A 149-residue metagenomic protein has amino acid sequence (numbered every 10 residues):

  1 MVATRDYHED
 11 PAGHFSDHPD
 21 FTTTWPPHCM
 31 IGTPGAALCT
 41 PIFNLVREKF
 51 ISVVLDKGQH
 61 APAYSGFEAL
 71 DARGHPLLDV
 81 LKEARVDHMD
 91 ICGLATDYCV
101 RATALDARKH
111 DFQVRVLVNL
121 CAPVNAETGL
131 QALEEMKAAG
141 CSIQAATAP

Functional and structural regions predicted by a protein language model:
V2-H88: Active-site alpha/beta core segments
D6, K57, L94-T96, N119: Cofactor-binding loop segments of dinucleotide-utilizing enzymes, especially the Rossmann-like FAD- and NAD(P)+-binding
P27, G35-F50, A126-P149: Structural recognition of alpha->loop->beta junctions
F50, D111-Q113: A short helix->loop->beta-strand "cap" motif at the edges of active sites that frequently abuts
D90-G93, Q113-A126: A short glycine-rich beta-strand->turn/loop micro-motif centered on a GG-aromatic cluster
Y98-K109: Histidine-anchored nucleotide/phosphate-binding helix
